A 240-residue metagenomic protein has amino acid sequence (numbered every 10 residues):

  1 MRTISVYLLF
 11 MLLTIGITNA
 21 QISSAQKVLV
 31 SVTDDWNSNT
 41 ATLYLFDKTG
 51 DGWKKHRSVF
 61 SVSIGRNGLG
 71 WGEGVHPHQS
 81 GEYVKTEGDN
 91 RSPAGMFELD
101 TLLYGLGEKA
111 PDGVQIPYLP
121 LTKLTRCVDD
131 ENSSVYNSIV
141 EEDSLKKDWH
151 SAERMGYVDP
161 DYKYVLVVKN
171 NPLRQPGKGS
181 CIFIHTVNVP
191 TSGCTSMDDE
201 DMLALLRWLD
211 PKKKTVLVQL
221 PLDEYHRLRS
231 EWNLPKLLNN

Functional and structural regions predicted by a protein language model:
M1-Q21: Bacterial Sec-dependent N-terminal signal peptides
Q21-S192, M202-N240: Cell wall/extracellular polymer interaction/catalysis modules
T195: Residues that recognize and position ribonucleotide moieties
D198: Conserved "landmark" site that anchors the functional core of diverse proteins
